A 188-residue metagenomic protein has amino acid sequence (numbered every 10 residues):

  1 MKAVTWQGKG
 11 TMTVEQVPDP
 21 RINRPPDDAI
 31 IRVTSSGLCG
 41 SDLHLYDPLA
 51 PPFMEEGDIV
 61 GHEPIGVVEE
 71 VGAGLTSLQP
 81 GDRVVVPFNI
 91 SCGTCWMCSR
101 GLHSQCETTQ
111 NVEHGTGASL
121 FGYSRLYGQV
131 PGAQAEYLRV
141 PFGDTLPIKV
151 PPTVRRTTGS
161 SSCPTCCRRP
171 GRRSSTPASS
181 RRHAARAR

Functional and structural regions predicted by a protein language model:
M1-V4, A29: Short structural boundary motif marking the start of a folded domain
Q7, P20-R21, E55-G61, R125-V130 (+1 more regions): Short Gly/Pro-enriched turn/cap motifs at secondary-structure boundaries
Q7-T11, S36-L38: Short polar catalytic/cofactor-binding loops
T11-P20: Short glycine/threonine/proline-enriched tight-turn/helix- or strand-capping micro-motif at secondary-structure
I22-S36, L49-S99, H103-S104, V112 (+2 more regions): Glycine-rich beta-strand-centered segment in the early N-terminal region that forms part of a ligand/cofactor-binding
G40-D47: Cytochrome P450 core scaffold surrounding the K-helix E-X-X-R motif and the conserved "meander" helix-loop region
T94-A187: NAD(P)H dinucleotide-binding glycine-rich loop of Rossmann-like/cofactor-binding domains, especially the beta1-alpha1
